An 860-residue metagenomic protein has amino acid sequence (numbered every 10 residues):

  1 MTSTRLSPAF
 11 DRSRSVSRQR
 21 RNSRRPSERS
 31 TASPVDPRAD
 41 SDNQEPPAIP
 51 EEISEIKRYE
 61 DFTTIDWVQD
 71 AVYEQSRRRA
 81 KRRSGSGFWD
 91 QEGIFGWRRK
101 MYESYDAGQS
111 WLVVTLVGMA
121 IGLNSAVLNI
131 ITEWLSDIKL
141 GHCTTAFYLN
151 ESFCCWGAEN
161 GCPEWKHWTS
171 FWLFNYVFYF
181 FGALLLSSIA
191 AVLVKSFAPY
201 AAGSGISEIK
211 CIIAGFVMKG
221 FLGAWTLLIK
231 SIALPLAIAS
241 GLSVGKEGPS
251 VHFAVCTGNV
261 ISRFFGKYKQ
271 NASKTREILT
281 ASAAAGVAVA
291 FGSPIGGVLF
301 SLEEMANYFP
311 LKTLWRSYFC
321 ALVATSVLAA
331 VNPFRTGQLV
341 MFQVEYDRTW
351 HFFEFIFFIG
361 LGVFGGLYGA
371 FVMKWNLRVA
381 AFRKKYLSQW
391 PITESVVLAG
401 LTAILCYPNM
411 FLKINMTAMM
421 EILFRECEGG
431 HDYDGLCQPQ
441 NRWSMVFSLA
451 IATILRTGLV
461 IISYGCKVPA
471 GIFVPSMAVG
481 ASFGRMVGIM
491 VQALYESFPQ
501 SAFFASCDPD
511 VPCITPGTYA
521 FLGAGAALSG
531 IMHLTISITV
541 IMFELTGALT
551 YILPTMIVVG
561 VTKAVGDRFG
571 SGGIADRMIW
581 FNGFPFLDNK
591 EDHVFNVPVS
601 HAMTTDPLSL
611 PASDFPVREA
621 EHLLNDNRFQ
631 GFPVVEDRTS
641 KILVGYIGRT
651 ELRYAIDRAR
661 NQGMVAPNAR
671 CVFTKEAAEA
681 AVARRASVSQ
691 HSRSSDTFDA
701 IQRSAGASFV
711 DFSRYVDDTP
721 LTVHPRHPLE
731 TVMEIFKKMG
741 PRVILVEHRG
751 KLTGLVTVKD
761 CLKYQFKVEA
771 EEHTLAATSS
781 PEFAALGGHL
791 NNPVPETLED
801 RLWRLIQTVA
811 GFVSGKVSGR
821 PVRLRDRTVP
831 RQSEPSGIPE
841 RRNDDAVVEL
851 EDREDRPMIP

Functional and structural regions predicted by a protein language model:
T2-T639, L643-R660, M664-Q702, S708-D717 (+9 more regions): Alpha-helical transmembrane segments and immediately membrane-proximal extracytoplasmic
P607, H724-P725, F736: Short, surface-exposed tryptophan/glycine-enriched loops that mediate extracellular molecular recognition
S613, T722-P725, G754: A structural signal for short, well-ordered beta-strand elements
I647, H727, V756: Short beta-to-alpha loop/turn elements within the nucleotide-binding domains of ABC transporters
V716-D717, L721-R726, T731: C-terminal accessory/binding modules appended to enzymatic or scaffolding proteins
E734-A785: C-terminal interaction modules of eukaryotic adaptor/scaffold proteins
E782-I806: Acidic, serine/threonine/proline-rich low-complexity intrinsically disordered regions and the adjacent/embedded
